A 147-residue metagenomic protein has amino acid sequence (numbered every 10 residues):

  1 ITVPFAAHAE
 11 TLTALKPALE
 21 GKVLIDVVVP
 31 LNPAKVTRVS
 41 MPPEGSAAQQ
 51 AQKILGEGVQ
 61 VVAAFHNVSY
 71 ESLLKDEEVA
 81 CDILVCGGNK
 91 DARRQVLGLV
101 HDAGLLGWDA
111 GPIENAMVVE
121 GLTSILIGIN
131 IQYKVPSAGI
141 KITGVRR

Functional and structural regions predicted by a protein language model:
I1-V23, P30-K35: Rossmann-like NAD(P)-binding element
V3, V27-V28, A64-N67, G87-G88 (+1 more regions): Fold-independent oxyanion-binding glycine-rich loops and adjacent beta-strand/coil segments at enzyme active sites
L24-G45, A63: Conserved Rossmann-fold NAD(P)-dependent oxidoreductase catalytic core, especially the SDR/UDP-sugar
V36-E44, Q49, K75-D91: Short beta-strand and adjoining strand-loop segment in the mid-core of the Rossmann-like NAD(P)-dependent dehydrogenase
P43-N67: Rossmann-fold dehydrogenase core element
S69-S72: Rossmann-like dinucleotide/flavin-binding elements
C81-R147: Active-site-lining helix/loop region of Rossmann-like oxidoreductase modules
